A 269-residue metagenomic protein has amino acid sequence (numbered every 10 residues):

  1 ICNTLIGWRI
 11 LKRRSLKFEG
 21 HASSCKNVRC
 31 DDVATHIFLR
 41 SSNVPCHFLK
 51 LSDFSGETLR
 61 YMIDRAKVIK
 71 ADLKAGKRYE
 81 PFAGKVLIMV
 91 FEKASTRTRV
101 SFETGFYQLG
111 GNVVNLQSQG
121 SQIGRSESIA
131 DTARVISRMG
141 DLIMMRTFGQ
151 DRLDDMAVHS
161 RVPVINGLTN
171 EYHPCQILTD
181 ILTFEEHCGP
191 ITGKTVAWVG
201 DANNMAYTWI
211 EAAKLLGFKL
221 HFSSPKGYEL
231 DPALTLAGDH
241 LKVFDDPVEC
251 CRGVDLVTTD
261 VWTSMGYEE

Functional and structural regions predicted by a protein language model:
R13, F18: Cationic, low-complexity basic patches in intrinsically disordered or flexible, solvent-exposed regions
H36-V100, T104: Positively charged, low-complexity intrinsically disordered leader regions
A66, G140, S160, G253-V254: Short, well-ordered alpha-helix to beta-strand connector turns
K74, E80-E185: Phosphate/diphosphate ligand-binding glycine-rich loop within oxidoreductases
E92-T104, C188-T259: Glycine-rich phosphate/diphosphate-binding loop of Rossmann-like nucleotide-binding domains
V261-E269: Glycine/threonine-rich flexible loop motifs
